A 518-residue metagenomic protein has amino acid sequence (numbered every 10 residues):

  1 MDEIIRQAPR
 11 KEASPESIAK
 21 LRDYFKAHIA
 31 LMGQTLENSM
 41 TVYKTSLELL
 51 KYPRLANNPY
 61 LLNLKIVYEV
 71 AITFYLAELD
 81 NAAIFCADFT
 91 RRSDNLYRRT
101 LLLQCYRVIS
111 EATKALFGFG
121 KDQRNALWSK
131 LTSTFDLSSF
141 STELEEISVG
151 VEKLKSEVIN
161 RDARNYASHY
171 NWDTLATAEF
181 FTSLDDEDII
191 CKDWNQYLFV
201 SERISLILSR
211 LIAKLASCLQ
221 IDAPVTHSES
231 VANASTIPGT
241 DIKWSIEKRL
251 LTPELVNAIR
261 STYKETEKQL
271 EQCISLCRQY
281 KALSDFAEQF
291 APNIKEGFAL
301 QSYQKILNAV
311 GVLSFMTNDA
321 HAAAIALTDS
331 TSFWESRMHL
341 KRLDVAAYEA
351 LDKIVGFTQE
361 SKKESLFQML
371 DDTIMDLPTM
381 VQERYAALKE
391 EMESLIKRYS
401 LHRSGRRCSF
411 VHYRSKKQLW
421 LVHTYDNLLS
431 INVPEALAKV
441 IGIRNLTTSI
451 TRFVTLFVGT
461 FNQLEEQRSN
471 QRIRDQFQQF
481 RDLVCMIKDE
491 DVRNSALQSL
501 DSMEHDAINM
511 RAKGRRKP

Functional and structural regions predicted by a protein language model:
M1-I159, A178-Y399, L421-P518: Amphipathic alpha-helical interface segments
D162-N165, H169, L401-C408, H412: Long, charged low-complexity segments
